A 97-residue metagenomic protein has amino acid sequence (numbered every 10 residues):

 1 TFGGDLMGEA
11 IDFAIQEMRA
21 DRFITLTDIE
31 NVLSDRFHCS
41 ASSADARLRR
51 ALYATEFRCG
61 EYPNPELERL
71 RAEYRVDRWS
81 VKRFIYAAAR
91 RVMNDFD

Functional and structural regions predicted by a protein language model:
T1-H38, S42-S43: AAA+ P-loop NTPase domains with strong preference for DNA replication initiators and clamp-loader complexes
F23, I29, D35-S42, A46-D97: C-terminal engagement/docking regions of AAA+ P-loop ATPases
